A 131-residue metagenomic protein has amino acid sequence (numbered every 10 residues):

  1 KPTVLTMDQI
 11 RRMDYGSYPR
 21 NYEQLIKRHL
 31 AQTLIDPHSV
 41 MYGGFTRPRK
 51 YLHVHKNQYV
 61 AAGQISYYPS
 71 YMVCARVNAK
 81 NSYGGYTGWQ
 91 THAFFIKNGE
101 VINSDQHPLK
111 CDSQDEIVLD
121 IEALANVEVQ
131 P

Functional and structural regions predicted by a protein language model:
K1-P131: Cystatin/cathelin-like cysteine-protease inhibitor module
